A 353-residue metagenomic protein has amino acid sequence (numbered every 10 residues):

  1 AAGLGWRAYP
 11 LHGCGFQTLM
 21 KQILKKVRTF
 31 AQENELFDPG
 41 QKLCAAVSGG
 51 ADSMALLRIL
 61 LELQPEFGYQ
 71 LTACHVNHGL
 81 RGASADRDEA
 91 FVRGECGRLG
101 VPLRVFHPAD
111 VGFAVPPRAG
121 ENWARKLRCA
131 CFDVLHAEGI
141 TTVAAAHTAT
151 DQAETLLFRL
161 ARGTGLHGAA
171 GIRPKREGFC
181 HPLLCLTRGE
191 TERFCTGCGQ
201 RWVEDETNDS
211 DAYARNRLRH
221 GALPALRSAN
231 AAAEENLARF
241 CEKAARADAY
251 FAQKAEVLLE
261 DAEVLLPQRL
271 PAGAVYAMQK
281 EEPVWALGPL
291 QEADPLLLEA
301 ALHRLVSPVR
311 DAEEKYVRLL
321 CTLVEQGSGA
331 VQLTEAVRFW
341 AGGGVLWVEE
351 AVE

Functional and structural regions predicted by a protein language model:
F16-D52, T72-V76, P108, L127 (+3 more regions): AMP-forming adenylation/ATP pyrophosphatase catalytic core
L19-P224: Core alpha/beta nucleotide-donor-binding catalytic domains of modification enzymes
R162, L166, R188, R227-A231 (+3 more regions): Alpha-helix boundary/capping and short turn/kink residues
C198-E235, R239-E242, R246, A341 (+1 more regions): Mid-to-C-terminal catalytic subdomains of enzymes that bind/position adenosyl phosphate moieties or nucleic-acid
